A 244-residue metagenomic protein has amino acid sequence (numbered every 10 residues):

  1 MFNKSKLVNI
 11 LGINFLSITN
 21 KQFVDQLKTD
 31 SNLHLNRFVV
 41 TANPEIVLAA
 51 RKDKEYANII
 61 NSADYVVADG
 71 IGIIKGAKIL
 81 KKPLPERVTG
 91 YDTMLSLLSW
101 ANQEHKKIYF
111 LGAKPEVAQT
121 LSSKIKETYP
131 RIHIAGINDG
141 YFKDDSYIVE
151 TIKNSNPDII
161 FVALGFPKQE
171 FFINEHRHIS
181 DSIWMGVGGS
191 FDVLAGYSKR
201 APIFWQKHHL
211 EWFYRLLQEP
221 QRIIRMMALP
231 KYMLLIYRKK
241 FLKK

Functional and structural regions predicted by a protein language model:
M1-E86: N-terminal nucleotide/polyanion-binding subdomain common to many enzyme families
N36, K106, S180-S182: A short helix->loop->beta-strand "cap" motif at the edges of active sites that frequently abuts
N43-V47, L164-Q169, S190: Short glycine-rich anion-binding loops that position phosphate/pyrophosphate groups of nucleotides and phosphorylated
G72-A77, R200, W205-K244: A transmembrane-helix-recognition feature enriched in membrane-embedded lipid enzymes and envelope glyco-/phospholipid
I73-K75, K168-Q169, S190-A195: Short gly/pro/ser/thr-enriched loop/turn and capping motifs at secondary-structure boundaries
I74-T151, S155: Conserved beta-alpha
G140-K143, S182-Q218: Short, flexible loop segments at boundaries between secondary-structure elements
I152, N156-F161, G165-F166: Proline-aspartate-enriched helix->loop->beta-strand connector
